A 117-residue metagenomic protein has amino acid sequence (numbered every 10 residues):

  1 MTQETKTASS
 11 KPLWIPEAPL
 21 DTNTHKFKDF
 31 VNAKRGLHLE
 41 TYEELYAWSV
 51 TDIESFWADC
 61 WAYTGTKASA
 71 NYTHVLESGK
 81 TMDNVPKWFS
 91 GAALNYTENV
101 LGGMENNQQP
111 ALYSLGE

Functional and structural regions predicted by a protein language model:
Q3-P86: N-terminal amphipathic, basic-rich helices that act as targeting or association modules
A33-H38, H74, V100-E117: AMP-dependent adenylate-forming
I53, L94, M104-N106: Short, solvent-exposed loop/edge-beta patches enriched in aromatic
G79-D83, G91, N107-S114: Active-site-proximal, glycine-rich beta->alpha crossover segments in alpha/beta enzymes that shape flexible
S90-V100: Short amphipathic alpha-helices and their capping loops
